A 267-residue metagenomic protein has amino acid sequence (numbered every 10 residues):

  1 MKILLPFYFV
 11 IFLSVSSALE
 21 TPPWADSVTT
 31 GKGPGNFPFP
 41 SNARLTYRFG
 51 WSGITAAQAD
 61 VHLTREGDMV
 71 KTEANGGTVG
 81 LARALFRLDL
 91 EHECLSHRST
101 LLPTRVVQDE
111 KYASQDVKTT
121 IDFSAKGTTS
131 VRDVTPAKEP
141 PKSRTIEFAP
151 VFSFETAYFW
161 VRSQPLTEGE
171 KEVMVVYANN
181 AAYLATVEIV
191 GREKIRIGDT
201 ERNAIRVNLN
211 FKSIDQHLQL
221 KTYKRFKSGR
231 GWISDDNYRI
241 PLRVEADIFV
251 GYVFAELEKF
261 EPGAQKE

Functional and structural regions predicted by a protein language model:
M1-L5: Positively charged n-region of N-terminal signal peptides that target proteins for export
P6-S16: Bacterial N-terminal signal peptides
Y8-F9, R48, F159, A178: Compositionally biased, intrinsically disordered low-complexity regions enriched in proline and serine
S14, F37, G76, F148-P150: Alpha-helical interaction segments
T21-A125, L166-E267: Acidic, serine/threonine-rich low-complexity disordered tracts
T119-Q164: Hydrophobic, well-structured mid-protein blocks that either form specific transmembrane helices
